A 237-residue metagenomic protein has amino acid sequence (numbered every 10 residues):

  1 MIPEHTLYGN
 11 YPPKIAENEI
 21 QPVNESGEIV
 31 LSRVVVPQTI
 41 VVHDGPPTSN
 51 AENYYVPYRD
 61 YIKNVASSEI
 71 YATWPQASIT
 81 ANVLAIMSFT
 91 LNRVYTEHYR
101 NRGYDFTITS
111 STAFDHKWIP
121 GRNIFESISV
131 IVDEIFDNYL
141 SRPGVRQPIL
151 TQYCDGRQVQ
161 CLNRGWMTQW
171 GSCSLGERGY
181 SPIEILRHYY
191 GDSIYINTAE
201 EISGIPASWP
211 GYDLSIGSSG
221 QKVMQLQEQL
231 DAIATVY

Functional and structural regions predicted by a protein language model:
M1-Y237: Conserved, single-site charged/polar hotspot
